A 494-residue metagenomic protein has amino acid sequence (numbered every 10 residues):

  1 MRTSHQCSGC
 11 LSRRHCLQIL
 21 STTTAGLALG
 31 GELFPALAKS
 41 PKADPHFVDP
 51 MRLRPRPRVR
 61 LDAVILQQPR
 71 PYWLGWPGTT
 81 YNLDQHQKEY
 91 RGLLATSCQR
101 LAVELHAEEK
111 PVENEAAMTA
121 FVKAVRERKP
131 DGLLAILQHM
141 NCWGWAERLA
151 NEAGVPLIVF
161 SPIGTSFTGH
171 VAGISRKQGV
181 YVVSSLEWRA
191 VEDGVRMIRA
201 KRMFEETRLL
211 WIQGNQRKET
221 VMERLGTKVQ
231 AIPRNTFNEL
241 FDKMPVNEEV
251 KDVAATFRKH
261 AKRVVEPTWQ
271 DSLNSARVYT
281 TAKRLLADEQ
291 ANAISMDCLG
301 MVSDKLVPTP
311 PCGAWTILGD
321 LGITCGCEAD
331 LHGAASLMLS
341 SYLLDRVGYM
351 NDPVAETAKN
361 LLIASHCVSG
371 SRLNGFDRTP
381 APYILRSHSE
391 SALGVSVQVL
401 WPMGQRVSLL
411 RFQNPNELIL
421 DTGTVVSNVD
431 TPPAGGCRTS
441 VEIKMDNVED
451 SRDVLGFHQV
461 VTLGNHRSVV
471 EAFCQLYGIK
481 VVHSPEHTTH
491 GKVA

Functional and structural regions predicted by a protein language model:
M1-S12: N-terminal secretory signal peptides
C10-H15, G26-A43: N-terminal twin-arginine translocation
L20, S166-R346: Conserved, well-structured core segments that form the ligand-binding/active-site neighborhood of functional domains
A25, P111-K218, R224-L225, L362-S365: Cofactor- and metal-binding active-site motifs of prokaryotic enzymes that mediate redox/radical or nucleophilic
L29-E32, Y342-G348, V481: Short helix-capping/linker segments at secondary-structure and domain boundaries
S40-I163, I198-R199, A231-R234, N238-E249 (+3 more regions): Metallocofactor- and cofactor-centric catalytic cores in central/energy metabolism, strongly enriched
G322-S427: C-terminal catalytic subdomain
G394-A494: Extended hydrophobic packing segments that form well-structured cores
